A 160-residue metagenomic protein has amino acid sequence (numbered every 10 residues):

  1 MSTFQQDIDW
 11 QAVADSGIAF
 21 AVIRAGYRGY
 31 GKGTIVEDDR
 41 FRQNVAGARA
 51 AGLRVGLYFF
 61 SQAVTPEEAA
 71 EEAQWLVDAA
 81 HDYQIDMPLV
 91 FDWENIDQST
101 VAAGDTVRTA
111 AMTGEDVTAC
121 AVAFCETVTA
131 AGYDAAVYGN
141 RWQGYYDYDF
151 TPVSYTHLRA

Functional and structural regions predicted by a protein language model:
M1-S16, I23-A123: Substrate-binding cleft of extracellular glycoside hydrolase catalytic domains
G17-F20, P152-Y155: Glycine-enriched alpha-helix->loop->beta-strand junction motifs that scaffold or abut catalytic
G52, T129-D134: Structural alpha-beta junctions
Q98-V101, M112, A130, V137 (+1 more regions): Basic/polar, cationic surfaces and motifs that engage anionic cell-wall and phosphate/carboxylate ligands
F124-V128: Acidic, glycine-rich loop-and-strand cores that form catalytic or ligand-binding grooves in diverse globular domains
Y133-Y145: Aromatic-lined carbohydrate-recognition surfaces of secreted/lumenal glycan-active proteins
Y145-T151: Glycine-rich, charge-decorated loop segments at or immediately adjacent to ligand/cofactor-binding or catalytic sites
T156-A160: Conserved small/polar residues in nucleotide/adenosyl-binding loops
